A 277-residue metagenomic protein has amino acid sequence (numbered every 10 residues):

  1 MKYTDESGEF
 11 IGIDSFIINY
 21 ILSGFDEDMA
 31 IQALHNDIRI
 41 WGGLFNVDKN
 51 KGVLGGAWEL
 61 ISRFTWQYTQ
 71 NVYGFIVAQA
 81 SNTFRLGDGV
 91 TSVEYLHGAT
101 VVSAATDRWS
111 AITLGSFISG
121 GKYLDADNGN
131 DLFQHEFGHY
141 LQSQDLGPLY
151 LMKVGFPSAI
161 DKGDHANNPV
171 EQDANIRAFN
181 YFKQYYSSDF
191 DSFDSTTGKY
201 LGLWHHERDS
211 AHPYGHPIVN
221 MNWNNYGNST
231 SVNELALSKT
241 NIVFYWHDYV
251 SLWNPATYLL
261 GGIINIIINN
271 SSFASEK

Functional and structural regions predicted by a protein language model:
M1-S15: Short turn/helix-capping motifs enriched in Asx and small/polar residues
S7, F133-Q142, D173: Active-site His/Glu-centered metal-binding helix of metallohydrolases
G8, Q142, L146, F179-K183: Sec-exported extracytoplasmic/periplasmic mature domains
D14-N50: An acidic, glycine-rich, mixed-charge low-complexity segment common to nucleic-acid enzymes
S15-I18, L114-G115, A126-D131, S143-Q172: Post-HEXXH active-site segment of zinc metalloproteases
S23, N50-N82, G98-W109, K122 (+2 more regions): Metalloprotease/metallohydrolase-associated module, dominated by Zn2+-dependent proteases
D88-S119, A126-D127: Catalytic zinc-binding patch centered on the HExxH motif and its immediate surroundings that defines zinc-dependent
S119-G120, Q142: Structural recognition of the beta-strand scaffold that forms the well-ordered cores of secreted hydrolase catalytic
